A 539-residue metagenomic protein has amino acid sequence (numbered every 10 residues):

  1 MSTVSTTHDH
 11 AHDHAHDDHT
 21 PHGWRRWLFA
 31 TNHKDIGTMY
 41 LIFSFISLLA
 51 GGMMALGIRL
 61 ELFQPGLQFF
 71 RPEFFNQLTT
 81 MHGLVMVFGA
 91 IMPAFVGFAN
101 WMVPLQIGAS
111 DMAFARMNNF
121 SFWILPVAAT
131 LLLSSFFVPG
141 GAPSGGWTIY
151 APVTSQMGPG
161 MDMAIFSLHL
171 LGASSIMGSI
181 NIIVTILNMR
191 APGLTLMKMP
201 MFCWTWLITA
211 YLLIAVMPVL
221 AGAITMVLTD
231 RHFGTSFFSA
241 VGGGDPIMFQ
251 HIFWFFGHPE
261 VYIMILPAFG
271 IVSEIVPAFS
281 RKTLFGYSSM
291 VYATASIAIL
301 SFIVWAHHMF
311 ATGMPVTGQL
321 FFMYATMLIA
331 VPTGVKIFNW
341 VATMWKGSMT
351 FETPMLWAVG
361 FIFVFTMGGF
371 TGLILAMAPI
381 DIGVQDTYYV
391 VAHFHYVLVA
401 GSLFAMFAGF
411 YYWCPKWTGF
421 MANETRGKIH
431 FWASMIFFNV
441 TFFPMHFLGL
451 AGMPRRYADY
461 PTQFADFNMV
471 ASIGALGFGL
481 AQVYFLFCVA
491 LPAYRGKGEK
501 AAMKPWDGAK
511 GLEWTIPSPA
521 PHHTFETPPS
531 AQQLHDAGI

Functional and structural regions predicted by a protein language model:
S2-I539: Membrane-embedded and interfacial regions of multi-pass energy-transducing membrane proteins
